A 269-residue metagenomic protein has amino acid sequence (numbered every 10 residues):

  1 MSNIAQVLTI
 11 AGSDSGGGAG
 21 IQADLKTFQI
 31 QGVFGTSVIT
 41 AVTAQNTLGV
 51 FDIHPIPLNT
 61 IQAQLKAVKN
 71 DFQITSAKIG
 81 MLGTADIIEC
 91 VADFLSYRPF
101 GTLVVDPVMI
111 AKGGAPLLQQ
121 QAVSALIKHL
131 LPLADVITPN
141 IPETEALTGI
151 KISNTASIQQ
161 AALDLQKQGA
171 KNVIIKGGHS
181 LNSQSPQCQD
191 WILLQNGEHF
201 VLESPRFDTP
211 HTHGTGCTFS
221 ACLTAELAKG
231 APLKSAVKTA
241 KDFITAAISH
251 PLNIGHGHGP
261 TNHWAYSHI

Functional and structural regions predicted by a protein language model:
S2-T9, K26-K112: Conserved N-terminal subdomain of the carbohydrate kinase-like
I4, P55, K234-I269: Charged C-terminal helix
I10-G16, H199-H213: Short pre-catalytic strand/loop immediately N-terminal to key active-site residues, enriched for Gly-Thr
Q31-T36, E198-F200, E226-A240: Phosphate-handling active-site elements
I56-T60, Y97, G114-L131: Conserved phosphate-binding/catalytic loop of the ribokinase/pfkB sugar-kinase fold
Q120-H199: Conserved phosphate/ATP/ADP-binding segment of small-molecule kinases
E145-A146, T209-L233: Short, small-residue alpha-helix embedded
